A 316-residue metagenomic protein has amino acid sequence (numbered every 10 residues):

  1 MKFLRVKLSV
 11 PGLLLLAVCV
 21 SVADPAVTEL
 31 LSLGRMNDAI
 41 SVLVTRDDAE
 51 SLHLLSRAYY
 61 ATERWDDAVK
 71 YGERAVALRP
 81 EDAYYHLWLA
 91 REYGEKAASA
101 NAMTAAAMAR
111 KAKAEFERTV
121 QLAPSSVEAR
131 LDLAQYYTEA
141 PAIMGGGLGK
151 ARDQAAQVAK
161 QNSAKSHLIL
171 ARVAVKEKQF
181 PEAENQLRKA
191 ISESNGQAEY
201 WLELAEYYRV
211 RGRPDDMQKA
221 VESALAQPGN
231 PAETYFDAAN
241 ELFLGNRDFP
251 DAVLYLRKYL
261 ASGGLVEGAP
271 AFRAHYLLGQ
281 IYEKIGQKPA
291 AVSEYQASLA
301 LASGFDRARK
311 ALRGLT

Functional and structural regions predicted by a protein language model:
T28, R57, R91, A98 (+7 more regions): Residue-level recognition of tetratricopeptide repeat
L33, T62, K96, A140 (+5 more regions): Structural motif corresponding to the intra-repeat A-B loop/turn of tetratricopeptide repeats
S51, Y85, A129, S166-L168 (+5 more regions): TPR alpha-solenoid repeat register
Q135, E139, R172, E206-V210 (+1 more regions): Alpha-helical adaptor scaffolds
